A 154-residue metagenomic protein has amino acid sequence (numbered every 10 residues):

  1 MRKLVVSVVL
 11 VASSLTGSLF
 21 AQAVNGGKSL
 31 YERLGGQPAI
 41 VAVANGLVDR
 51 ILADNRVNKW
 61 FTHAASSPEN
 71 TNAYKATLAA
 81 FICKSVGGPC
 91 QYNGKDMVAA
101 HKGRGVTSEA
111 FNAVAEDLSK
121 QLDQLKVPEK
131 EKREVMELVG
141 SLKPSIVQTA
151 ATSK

Functional and structural regions predicted by a protein language model:
M1-V8, T16-G17: Bacterial N-terminal signal peptides that target proteins for export
V8-V9, T149: A periodicity- and composition-biased signal for non-globular, repetitive helical segments
S13-A21: C-terminal segment of classical bacterial N-terminal signal peptides
F20-K154: Core of compact, soluble alpha-helical bundle domains
